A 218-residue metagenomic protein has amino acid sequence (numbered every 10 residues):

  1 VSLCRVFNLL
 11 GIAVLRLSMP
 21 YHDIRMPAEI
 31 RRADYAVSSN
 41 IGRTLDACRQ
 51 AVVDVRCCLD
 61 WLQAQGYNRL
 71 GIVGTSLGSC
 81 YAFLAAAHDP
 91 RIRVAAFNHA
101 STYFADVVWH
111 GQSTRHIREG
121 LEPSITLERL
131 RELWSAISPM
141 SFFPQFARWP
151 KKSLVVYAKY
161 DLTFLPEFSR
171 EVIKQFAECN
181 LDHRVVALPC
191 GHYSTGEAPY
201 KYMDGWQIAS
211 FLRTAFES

Functional and structural regions predicted by a protein language model:
V1-Q50: Cap/lid segment of the alpha/beta-hydrolase catalytic domain
S2, L84-H88, E171: Active-site signature of alpha/beta-hydrolase-fold catalytic machinery across serine- and Asp/Cys-nucleophile hydrolases
M19, A100, C190: Active-site loop/turn elements of alpha/beta-hydrolase fold enzymes, especially the short glycine-/histidine-rich
H22-I24, Y103, Y193: Active-site loop signature of alpha/beta-hydrolase-fold enzymes
C57-S113: Primarily recognizes the serine-hydrolase "nucleophile elbow" in alpha/beta-hydrolase and SGNH/GDSL folds
V107-F168, I173-K174: The feature captures the conserved acid-bearing segment of alpha/beta-hydrolase catalytic domains
R170, A177-S218: C-terminal catalytic histidine-bearing segment of alpha/beta-hydrolase fold enzymes
